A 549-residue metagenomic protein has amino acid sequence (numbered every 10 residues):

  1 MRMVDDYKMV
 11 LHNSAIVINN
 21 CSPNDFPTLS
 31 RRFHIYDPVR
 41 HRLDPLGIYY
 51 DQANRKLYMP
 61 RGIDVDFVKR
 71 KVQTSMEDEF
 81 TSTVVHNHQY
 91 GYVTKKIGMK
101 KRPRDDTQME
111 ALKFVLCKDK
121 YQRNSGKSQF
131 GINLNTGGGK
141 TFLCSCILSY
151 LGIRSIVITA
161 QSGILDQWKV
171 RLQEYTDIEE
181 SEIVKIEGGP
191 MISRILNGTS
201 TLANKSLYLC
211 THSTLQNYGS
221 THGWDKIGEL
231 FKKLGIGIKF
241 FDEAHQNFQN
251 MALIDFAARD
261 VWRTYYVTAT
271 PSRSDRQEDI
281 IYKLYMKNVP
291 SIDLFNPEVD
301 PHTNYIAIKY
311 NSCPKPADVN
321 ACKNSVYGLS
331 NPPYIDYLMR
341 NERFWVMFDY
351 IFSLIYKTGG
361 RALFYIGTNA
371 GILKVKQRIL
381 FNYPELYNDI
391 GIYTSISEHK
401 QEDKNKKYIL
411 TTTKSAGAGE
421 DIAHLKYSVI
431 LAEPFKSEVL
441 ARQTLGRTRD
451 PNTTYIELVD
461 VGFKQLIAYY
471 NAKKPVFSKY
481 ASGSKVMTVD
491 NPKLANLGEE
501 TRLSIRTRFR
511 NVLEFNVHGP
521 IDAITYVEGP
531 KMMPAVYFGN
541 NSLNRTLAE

Functional and structural regions predicted by a protein language model:
S82-F130: Conserved pre-motif I regulatory segment
N124-I147: Walker A/P-loop
G152-E174, N369: Conserved Walker A/P-loop ATP-binding site and its immediately adjacent core in helicase/helicase-like ATPase domains
A203-S220, K404-G417: Conserved two-lobed SF2 helicase motor
Q246-D300: Post-DEXD/H (motif II) to motif III coupling segment of the RecA-like Helicase ATP-binding lobe
I292-I355: Conserved interdomain linker/interface between the two RecA-like ATPase lobes of SF2 helicase motors
S395-V476: Conserved RecA-like P-loop NTPase helicase motor core
T454-F509: A conserved SF2-helicase RecA2
